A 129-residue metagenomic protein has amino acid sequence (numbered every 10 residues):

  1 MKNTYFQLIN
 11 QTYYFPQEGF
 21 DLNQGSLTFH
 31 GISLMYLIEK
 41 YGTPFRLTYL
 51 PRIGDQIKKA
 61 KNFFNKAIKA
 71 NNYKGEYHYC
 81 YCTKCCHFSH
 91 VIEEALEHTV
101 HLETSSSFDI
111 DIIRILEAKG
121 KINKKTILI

Functional and structural regions predicted by a protein language model:
M1-I129: A charged N-terminal "starter" segment
